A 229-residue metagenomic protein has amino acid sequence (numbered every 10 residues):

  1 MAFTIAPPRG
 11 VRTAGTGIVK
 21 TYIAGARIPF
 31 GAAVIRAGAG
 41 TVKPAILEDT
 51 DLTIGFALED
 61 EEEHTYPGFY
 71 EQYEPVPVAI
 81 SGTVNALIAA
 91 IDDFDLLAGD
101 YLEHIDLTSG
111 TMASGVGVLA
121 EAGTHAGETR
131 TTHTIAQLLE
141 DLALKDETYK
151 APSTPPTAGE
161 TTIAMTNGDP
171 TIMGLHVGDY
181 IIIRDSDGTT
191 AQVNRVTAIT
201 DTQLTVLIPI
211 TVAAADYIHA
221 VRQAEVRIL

Functional and structural regions predicted by a protein language model:
M1-P155, E160, G174-V177, D187-Q192 (+2 more regions): Glycine-anchored, exposed beta-strand/edge motif detector
A164-T166: Short edge beta-strand/loop segments characteristic of extracellular beta-sandwich folds
G168-P170: Short amphipathic, basic-aromatic surface patches that mediate peripheral association with negatively charged
L204: Short aromatic-glycine-enriched beta-strand elements
